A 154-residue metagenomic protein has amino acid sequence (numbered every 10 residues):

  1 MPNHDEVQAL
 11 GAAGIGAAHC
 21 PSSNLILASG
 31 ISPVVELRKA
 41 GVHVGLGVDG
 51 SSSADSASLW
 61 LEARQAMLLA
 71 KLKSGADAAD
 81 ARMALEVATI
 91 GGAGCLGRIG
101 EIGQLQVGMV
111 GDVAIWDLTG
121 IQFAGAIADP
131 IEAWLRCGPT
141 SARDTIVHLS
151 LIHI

Functional and structural regions predicted by a protein language model:
M1-S56, A76-A78: Active-site core of metal-dependent hydrolases
V7-Q8, L105-Q106, R143-D144: Short secondary-structure boundary/capping segments
S22-S23, G75, E101, P130-I131: Glycine-rich, flexible loop/turn motifs
L27-S29, L61, Q104, G125 (+1 more regions): Generic structural "secondary-structure junction" signal
V35-G120, R136-C137: His/Asp/Glu-enriched, well-ordered alpha-helical/loop segment that forms or immediately abuts the divalent-metal
V110-I152: C-terminal cap of metal-dependent C-N hydrolases
